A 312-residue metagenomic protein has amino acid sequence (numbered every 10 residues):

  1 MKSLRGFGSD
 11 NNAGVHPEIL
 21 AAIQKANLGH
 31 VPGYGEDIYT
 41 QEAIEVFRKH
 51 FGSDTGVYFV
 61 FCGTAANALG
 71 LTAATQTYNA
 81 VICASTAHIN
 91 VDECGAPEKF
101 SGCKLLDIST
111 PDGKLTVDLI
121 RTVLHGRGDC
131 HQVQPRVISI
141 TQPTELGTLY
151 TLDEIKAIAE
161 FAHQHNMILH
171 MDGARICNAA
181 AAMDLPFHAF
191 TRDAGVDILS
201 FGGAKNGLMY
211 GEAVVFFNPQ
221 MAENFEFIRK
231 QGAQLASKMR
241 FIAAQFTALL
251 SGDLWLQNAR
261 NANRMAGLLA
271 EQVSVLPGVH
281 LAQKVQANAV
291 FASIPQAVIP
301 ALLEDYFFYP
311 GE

Functional and structural regions predicted by a protein language model:
F7, F47, A66, P97 (+7 more regions): Buried hydrophobic positions in well-ordered alpha/beta secondary-structure cores of metabolic enzymes
F7, L115-G173: Active-site phosphate-binding strand-loop segment of PLP-dependent enzymes
H16-G63, S85-T86, N90-V91, A96: Conserved N-terminal alpha-helix of the aminotransferase class I/II PLP-enzyme fold
A74-P135: PLP-dependent aminotransferase-like
Y78, G267-L269, V273-E312: Conserved C-terminal alpha-helix-loop-beta "cap" of PLP-dependent enzymes that closes/shapes the active-site mouth
K104-L105, L169-M171, L281, F308: Hydrophobic beta-strand scaffold residues
V137-S139, L149, P186-P277, L281-A287: Active-site C-terminal subdomain of aminotransferase-like
T151-E160, Q164, R175-I198: Active-site pre-lysine segment of PLP-dependent enzymes
